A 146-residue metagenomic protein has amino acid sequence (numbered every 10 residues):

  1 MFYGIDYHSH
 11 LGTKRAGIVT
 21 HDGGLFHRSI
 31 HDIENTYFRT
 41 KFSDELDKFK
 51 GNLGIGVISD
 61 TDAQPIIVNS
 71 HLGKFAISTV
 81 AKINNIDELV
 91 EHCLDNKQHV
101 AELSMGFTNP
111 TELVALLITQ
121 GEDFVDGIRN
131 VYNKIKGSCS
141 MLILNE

Functional and structural regions predicted by a protein language model:
M1-E146: Conserved short alpha-helical segments that host acidic/polar catalytic motifs at enzyme active sites
